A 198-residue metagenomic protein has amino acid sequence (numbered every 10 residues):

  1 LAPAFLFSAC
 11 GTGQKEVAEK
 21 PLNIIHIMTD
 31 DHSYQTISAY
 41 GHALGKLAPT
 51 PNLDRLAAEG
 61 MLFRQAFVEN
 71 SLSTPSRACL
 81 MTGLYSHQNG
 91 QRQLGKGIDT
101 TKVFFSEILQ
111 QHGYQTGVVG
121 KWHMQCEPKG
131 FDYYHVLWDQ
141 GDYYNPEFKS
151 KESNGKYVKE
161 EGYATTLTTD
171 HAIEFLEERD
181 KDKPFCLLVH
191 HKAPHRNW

Functional and structural regions predicted by a protein language model:
L1-W198: Formylglycine-dependent sulfatase
